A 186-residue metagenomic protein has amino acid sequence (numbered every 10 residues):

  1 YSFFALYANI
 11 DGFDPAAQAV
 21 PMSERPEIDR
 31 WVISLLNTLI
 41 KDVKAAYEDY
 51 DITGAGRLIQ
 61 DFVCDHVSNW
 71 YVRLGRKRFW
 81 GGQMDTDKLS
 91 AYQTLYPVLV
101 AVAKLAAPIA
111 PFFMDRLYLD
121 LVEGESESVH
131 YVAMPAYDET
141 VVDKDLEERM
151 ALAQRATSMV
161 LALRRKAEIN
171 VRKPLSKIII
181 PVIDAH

Functional and structural regions predicted by a protein language model:
Y1-F4: Secretory-pathway-linked proteins and extracytosolic
D11-K44, R73-M159, A167, K173-D184: Acidic, turn-prone loop/beta-hairpin segments
Y47-G54: Short helix-adjacent coil turns
G56, Q60: Aromatic-lined ligand-binding clefts that engage carbohydrates, nucleic acids, or primary amines
V63-C64: Hydrophobic residues within the alpha-helices of tandem HEAT/HEAT-like
L163: Phosphate/ATP-binding catalytic cores across multiple sugar-kinase/actin-like superfamilies, primarily ASKHA
